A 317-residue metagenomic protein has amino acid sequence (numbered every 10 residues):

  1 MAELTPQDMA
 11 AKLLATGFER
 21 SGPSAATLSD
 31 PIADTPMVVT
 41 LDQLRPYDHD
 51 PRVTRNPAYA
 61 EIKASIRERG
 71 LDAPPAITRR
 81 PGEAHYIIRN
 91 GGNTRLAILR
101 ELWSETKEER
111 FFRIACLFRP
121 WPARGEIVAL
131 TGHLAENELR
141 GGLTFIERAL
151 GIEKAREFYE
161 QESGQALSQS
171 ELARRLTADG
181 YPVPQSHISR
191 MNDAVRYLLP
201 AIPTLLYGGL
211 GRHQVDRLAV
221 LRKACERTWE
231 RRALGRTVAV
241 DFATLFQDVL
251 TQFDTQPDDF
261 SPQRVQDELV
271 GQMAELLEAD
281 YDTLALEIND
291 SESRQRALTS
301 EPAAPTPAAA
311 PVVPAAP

Functional and structural regions predicted by a protein language model:
A2-I114: Short, charged/polar connector segments at secondary-structure boundaries
V53-E61, N93-T94, A129, L143 (+3 more regions): Charged, alpha-helix-enriched surfaces in structured cytosolic catalytic cores of large nucleotide-utilizing machines
R100-S104, E108-E171: Amphipathic, charge-rich alpha-helical segments that serve as recognition/docking helices
A149, E153, Q169, A178-G235: Amphipathic alpha-helical "recognition" segments
Y159-T177, Q185, T237, D241: Short, charged amphipathic recognition helices of the HTH superfamily and cognate SANT/SANTA-like modules
E171-R174, H187-R190, R264, E268: Amphipathic alpha-helical interaction segments
E226-A233, T237-P317: Long, charge-rich C-terminal accessory regions
